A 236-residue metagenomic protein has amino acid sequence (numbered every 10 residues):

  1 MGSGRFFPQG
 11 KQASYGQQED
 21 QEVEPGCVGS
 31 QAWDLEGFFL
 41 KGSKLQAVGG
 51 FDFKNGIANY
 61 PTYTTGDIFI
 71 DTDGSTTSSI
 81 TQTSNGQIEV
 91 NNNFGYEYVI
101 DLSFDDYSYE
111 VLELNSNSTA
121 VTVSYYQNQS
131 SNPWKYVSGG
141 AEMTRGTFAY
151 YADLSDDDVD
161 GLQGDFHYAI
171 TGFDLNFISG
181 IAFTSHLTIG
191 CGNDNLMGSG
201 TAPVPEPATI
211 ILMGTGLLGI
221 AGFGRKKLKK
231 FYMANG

Functional and structural regions predicted by a protein language model:
M1-P203: Surface-exposed extracytoplasmic segments
P205-R225: A short, hydrophobic C-terminal helix/tail in secreted or cell-surface proteins
A221-G236: C-terminal membrane-anchoring or membrane-association module
